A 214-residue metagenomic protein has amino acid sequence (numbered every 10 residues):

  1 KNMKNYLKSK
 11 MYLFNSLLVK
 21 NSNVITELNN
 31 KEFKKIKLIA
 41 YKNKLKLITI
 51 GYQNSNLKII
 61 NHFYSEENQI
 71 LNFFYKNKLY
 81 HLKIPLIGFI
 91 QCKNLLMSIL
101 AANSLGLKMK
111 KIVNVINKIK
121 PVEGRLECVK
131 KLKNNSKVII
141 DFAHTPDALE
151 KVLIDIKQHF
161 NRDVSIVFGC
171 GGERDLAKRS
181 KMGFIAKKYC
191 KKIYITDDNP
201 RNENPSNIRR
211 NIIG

Functional and structural regions predicted by a protein language model:
K1-K137, N161, R210-G214: Acidic, Mg2+-coordinating active-site environments of NTP-dependent enzymes
N2-N5, A143, C170-R174: Short, flexible loop segments at the rims of nucleotide/cofactor-binding pockets, characterized by
S22, D141, K191-I193: Conserved acidic residues
T26-N30, F142, C170: Structural motif
M97, H144, A148: Conserved cofactor-binding/catalytic machinery of classical short-chain dehydrogenase/reductase
V122, D147-G214: Active-site beta-alpha connecting loops in nucleotide-dependent enzymes
V138-H144: Switch II (G3) loop of P-loop NTPases
